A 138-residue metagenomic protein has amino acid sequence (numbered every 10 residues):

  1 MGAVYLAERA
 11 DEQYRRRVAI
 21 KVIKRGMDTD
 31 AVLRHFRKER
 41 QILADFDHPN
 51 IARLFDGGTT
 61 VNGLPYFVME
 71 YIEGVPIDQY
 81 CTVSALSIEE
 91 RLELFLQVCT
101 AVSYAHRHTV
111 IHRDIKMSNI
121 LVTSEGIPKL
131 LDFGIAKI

Functional and structural regions predicted by a protein language model:
M1-I138: Conserved ATP-binding/catalytic core of the eukaryotic-like protein kinase fold, especially serine/threonine kinases
